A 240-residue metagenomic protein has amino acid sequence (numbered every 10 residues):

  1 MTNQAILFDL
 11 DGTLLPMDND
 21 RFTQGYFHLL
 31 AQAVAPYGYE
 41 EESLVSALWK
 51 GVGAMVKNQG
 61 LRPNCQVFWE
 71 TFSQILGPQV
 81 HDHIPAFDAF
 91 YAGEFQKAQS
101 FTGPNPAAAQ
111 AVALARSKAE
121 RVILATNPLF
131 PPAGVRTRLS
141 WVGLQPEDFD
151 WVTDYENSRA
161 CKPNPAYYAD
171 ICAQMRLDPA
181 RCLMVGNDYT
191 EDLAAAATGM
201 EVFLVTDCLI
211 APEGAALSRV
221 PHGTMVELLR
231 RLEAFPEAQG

Functional and structural regions predicted by a protein language model:
M1-A47: Active-site neighborhood of HAD-like aspartate-dependent phosphohydrolases
M1-I6, A113-L114, N127-L129, V135-G240: Asp-based, Mg2+/Mn2+-dependent phosphohydrolase catalytic module
T23-A31, V45, C65-E70, P132 (+1 more regions): An amphipathic alpha-helix signature
G25-L29, T71, Q110, D170 (+2 more regions): Alpha-helical elements of Rossmann-like donor-binding domains used by nucleotide-donor carbohydrate transfer enzymes
A35-E41, P78, G143-D148, R176: Short helix-capping segments at alpha-helix termini
E42, S46-A92: A metal-dependent, Asp-based hydrolase signature
P63-V67, D82-P85, A92-I123: Short, acidic loop-to-helix structural element flanking the phosphoryl-transfer center in phosphate-processing enzymes
A98-T102, P131, R159: Short, flexible loop segments at the rims of nucleotide/cofactor-binding pockets, characterized by
